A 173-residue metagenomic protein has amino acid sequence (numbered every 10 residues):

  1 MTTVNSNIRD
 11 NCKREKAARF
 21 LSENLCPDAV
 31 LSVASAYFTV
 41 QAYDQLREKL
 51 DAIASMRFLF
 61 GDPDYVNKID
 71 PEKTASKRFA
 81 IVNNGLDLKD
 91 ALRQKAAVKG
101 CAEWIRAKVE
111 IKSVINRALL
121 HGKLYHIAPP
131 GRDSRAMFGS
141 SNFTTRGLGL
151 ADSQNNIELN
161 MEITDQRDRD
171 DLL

Functional and structural regions predicted by a protein language model:
M1-L173: PLD/PLD-like phosphodiesterase catalytic module centered on the HKD motif
